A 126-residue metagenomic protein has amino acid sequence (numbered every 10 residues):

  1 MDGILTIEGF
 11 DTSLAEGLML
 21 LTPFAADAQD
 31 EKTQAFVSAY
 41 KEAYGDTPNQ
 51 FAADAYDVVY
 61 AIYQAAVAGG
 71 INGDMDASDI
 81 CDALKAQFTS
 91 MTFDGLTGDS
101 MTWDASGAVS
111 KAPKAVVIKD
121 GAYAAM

Functional and structural regions predicted by a protein language model:
M1-M126: Extracytosolic ligand-binding ectodomains
